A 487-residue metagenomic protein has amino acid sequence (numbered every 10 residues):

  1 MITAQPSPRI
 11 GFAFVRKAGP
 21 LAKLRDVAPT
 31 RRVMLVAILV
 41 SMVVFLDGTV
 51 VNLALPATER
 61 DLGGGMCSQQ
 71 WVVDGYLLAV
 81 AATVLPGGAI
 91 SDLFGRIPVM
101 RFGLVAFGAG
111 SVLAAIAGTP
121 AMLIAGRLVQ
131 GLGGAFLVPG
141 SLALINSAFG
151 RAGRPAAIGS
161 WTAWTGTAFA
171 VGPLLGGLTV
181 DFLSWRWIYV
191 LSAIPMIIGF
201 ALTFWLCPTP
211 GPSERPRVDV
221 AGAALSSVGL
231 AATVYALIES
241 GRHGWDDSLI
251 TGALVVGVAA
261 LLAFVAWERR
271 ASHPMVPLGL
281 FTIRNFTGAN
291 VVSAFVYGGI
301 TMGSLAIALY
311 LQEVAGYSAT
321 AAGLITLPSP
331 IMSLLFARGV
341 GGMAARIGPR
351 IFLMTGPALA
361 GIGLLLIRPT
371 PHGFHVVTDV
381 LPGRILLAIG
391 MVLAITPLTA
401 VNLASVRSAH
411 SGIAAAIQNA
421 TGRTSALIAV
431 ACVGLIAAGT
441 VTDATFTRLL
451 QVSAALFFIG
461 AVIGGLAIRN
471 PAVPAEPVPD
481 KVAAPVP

Functional and structural regions predicted by a protein language model:
I2-W205, V340, I347, L353 (+5 more regions): Transmembrane-helix bundle of Major Facilitator Superfamily
R31-L53, M66, V72, A163-W164 (+6 more regions): 12-transmembrane solute porter fold
A82, F136, V228-A231, M302 (+1 more regions): Residue-level signal for the membrane-embedded core of alpha-helical transmembrane segments, especially mid-helix
P120, S184, G211-P216, S240-D246 (+1 more regions): Membrane-interface helix caps and helix-loop-helix hairpins in membrane proteins
A201-G222, H243, A266-M275, G465-E476: Helix-loop junctions on the cytosolic side of multi-pass membrane transporters, especially the intracellular loop
G211-P212, S227-I250, V265-A266: Phenylalanine-glycine-rich, low-complexity intrinsically disordered regions, typified by the FG/GLFG repeat domains
A475-P485: Short, highly charged, low-complexity non-transmembrane loops/tails of multi-pass membrane proteins
